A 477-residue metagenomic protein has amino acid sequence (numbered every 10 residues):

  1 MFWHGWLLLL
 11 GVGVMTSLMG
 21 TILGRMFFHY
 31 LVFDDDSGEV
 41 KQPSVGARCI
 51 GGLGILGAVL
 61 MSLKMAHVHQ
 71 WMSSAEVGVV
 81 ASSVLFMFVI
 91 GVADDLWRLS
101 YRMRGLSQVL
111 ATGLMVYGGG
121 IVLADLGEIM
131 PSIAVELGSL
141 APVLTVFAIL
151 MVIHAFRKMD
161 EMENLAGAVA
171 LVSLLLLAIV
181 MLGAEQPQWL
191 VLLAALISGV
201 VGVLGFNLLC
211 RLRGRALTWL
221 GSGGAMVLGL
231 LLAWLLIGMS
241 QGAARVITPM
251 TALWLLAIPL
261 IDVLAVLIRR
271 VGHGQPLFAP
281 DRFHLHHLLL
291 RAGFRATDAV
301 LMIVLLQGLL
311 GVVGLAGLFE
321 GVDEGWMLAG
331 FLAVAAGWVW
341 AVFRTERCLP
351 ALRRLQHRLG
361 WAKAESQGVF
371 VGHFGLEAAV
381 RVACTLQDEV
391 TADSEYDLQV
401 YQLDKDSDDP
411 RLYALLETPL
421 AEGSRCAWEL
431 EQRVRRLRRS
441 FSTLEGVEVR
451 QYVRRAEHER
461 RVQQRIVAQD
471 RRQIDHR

Functional and structural regions predicted by a protein language model:
M1-I261: "…together with the soluble PPM/PP2C metallo-phosphatase catalytic core" -> "…together with the soluble PPM/PP2C
H29-D35, A216-L217, Q275-P280, R347-R358: Short, Lys/Arg-enriched, Gly/Pro-containing loop segments at transmembrane-helix junctions of multi-pass membrane
F33, G52, A257-A292, A296-A299: Membrane-proximal soluble regions of multi-pass membrane proteins
V59, G199, V227-L231, A292-L315 (+1 more regions): Hydrophobic membrane-spanning alpha-helices of multi-pass integral membrane proteins
H69-F88, L260-I268, L315-V342: Hydrophobic alpha-helical transmembrane segments and immediately flanking/interface helices in integral membrane
D323-V371: Membrane-interfacial segments at transmembrane helix termini in multi-pass membrane proteins
L352, Q356-D404: Non-transmembrane accessory domains of multi-pass membrane transporters/channels
R450, R455, R460-R461, R465-I466 (+2 more regions): N-terminal helix initiation/capping motif
